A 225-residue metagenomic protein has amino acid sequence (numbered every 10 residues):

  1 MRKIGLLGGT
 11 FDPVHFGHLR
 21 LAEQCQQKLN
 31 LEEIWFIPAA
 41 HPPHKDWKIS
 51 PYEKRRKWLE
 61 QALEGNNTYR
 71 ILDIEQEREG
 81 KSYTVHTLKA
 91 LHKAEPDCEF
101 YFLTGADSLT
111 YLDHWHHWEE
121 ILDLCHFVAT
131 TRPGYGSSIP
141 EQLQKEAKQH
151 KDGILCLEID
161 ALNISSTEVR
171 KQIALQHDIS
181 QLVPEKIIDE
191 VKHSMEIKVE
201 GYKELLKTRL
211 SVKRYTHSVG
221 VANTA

Functional and structural regions predicted by a protein language model:
M1-K198: Nucleotidyltransferase catalytic core that binds NTPs
H193-A225: Metal-dependent phosphohydrolase cores
